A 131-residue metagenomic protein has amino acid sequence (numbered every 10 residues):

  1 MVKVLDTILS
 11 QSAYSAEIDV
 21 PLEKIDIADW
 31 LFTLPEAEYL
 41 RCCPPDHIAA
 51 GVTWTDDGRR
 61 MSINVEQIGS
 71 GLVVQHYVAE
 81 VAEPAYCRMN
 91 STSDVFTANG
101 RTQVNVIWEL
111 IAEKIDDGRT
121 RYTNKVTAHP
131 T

Functional and structural regions predicted by a protein language model:
M1-R60: Hydrophobic ligand-binding cavity/cleft-lining segments
Q11-Y14, M61, L72-H76, Q103-E109 (+1 more regions): Short, surface-exposed coil-to-beta transition loops
S15-E17, R88, R121-T123: Ser/Thr- (and often Asn-) enriched beta-sheet segments in non-cytosolic proteins
P21-I25, V81-Y86, I111-R121: A short, structured loop/turn motif at beta-sheet edges
E38, I48-R101: Glycine-rich portal/gate segments that line the openings of hydrophobic small-molecule binding cavities
P45, S70-L72, A128-T131: Short, structured coil/loop segments at alpha-helix boundaries
D94-T131: Beta-strand/loop substructures that line and gate deep hydrophobic ligand-binding cavities in soluble
